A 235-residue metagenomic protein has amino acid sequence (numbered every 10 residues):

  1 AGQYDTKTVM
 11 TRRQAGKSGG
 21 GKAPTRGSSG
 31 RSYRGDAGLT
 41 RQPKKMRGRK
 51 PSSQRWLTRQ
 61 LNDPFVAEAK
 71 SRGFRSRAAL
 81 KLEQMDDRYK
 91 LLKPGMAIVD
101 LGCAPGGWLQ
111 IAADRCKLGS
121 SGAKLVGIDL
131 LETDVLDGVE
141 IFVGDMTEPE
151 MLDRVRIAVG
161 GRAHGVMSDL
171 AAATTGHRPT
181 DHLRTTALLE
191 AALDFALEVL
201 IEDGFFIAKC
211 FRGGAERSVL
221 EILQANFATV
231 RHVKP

Functional and structural regions predicted by a protein language model:
A1-V9: Short, Lys/Arg-enriched N-terminal segments with co-localized hydrophobic residues within the first ~10-30 amino acids
T11-G16, G21-P94: Class I SAM-dependent methyltransferase Rossmann-like catalytic core, especially the SAM/SAH-binding loop
D87-K93, V159-G160, E198-V199: Glycine-rich helix-loop-beta junction characteristic of Rossmann-like nucleotide cofactor-binding loops
P94-A104: Conserved class I S-adenosyl-L-methionine
M96, A123, G204: Glycine-centered, small-residue-biased loops immediately flanking beta-strands in adenine/cofactor-binding cores
P105-S120: Conserved SAM-binding loop of SAM-dependent methyltransferases across substrates and taxa, primarily the Class I
G122, I128-T175: S-adenosyl-L-methionine
H182-R184, L188-V233: Conserved Class I SAM-dependent methyltransferase catalytic core
